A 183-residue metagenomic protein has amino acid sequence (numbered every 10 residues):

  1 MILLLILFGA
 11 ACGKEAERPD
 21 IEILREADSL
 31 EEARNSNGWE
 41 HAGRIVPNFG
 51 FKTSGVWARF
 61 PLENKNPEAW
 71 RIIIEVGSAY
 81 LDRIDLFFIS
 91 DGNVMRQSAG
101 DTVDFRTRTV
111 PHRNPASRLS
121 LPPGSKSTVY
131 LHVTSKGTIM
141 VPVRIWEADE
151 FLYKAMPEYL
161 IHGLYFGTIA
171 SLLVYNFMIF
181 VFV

Functional and structural regions predicted by a protein language model:
M1-L4: Sec-dependent signal peptide recognition, specifically the positively charged N-region followed immediately by
G9-A11: C-terminal motif of bacterial Sec signal peptides marking the signal peptidase cleavage site
G13-I161: Soluble non-transmembrane domains of integral membrane proteins
Y153-V183: Core alpha-helical transmembrane segments of integral membrane proteins
